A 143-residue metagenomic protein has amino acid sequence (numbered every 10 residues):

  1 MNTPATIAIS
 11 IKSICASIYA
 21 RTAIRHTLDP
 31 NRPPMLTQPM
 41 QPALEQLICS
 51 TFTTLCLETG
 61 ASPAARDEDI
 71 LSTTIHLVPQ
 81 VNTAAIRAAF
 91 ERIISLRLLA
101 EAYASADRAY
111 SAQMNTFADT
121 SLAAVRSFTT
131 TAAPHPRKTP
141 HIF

Functional and structural regions predicted by a protein language model:
M1-P79, S127-F143: Conserved short "hinge" loops at termini or chain/domain junctions
M40-A43, I86, F90: Conserved acidic
F52-L55, A102, L122: Hydrophobic residues within well-ordered, non-membrane alpha-helices that form the packing/core of soluble catalytic
L77-A89: Short, mixed-charge amphipathic alpha-helical segments
R87-R97, E101: Elongated alpha-helical scaffolds
E101, A106-R108: Mixed-charge, glycine-accented linear interaction segment located at domain edges/termini
Q113-R126: Short secondary-structure subsegments characteristic of cysteine-rich extracellular domains
